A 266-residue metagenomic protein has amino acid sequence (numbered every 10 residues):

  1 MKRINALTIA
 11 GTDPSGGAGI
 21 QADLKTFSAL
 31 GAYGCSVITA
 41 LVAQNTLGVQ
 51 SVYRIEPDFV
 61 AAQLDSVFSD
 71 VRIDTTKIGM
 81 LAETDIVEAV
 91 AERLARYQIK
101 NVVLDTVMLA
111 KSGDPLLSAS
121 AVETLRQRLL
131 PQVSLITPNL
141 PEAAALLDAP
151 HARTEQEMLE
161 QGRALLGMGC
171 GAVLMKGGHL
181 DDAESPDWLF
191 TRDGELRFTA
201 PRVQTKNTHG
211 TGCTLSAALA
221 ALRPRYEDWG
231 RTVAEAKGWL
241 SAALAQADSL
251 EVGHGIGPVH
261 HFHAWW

Functional and structural regions predicted by a protein language model:
M1-K2, T8, G19, A183-F198: Acidic-glycine-rich active-site phosphate/pyrophosphate-binding loop
K2-T8, S28-K111, P115, F262-W265: Conserved N-terminal subdomain of the carbohydrate kinase-like
R3, R54, G230-W266: Charged C-terminal helix
I9-S15, E195-H209: Short pre-catalytic strand/loop immediately N-terminal to key active-site residues, enriched for Gly-Thr
L30-C35, L196, L222-A236: Phosphate-handling active-site elements
E88-Y97, G171, G194, W229-R231: Nucleotide and nucleotide-moiety/phosphate-recognizing core
A119-E195: Conserved phosphate/ATP/ADP-binding segment of small-molecule kinases
A145, K206-W229: Short, small-residue alpha-helix embedded
